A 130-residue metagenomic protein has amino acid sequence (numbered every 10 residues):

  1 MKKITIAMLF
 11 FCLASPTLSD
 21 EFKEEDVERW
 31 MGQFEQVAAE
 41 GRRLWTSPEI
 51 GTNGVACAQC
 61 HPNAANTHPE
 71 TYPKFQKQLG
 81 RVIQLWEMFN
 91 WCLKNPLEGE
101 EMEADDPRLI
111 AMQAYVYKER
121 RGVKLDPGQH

Functional and structural regions predicted by a protein language model:
M1-I4: Positively charged n-region of N-terminal signal peptides that target proteins for export
I6-L9: Sec-dependent N-terminal signal peptides
A14-S15: N-terminal signal peptide c-region/cleavage motif recognized by signal peptidases
S19-E49, E98: Electrostatic cytochrome c docking/interface patches
K23, A56, R108: Residues that flank catalytic or metal-binding motifs in active/ligand-binding sites
F34-E35, E49-K94: Gly/Gly-Pro-rich "capping" loops immediately C-terminal to redox-active cysteine motifs in periplasmic/lumenal
E87, E98-H130: C-terminal capping alpha-helices of c-type cytochrome domains
